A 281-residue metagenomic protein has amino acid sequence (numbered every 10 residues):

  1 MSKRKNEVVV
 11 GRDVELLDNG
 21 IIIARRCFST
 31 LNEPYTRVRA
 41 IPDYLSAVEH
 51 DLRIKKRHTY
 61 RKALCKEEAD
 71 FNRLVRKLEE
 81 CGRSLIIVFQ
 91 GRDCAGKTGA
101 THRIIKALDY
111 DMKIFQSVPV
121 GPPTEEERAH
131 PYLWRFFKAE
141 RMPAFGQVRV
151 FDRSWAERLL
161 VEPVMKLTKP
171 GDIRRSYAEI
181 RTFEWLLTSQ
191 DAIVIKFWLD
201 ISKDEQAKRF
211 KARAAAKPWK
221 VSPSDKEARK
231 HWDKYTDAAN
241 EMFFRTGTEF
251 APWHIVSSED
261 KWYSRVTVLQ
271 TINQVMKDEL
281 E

Functional and structural regions predicted by a protein language model:
S2, P163-E179, L187-D237: A glycine- and Lys/Arg-enriched "phosphate-lid" helix/loop adjacent to the NTP-binding pocket of small-molecule kinases
S2-K66: Charged, amphipathic alpha-helical linker segments immediately N-terminal to NTP-binding catalytic cores
K3-K5, T236-E281: NTP-dependent small-molecule kinase module
K55-A63, M112-Y177: Conserved nucleotide-sensing/catalytic segment adjacent to the nucleotide-binding pocket in NTP-handling enzymes
A69-E79: Pre-Walker A adenine-sensing motif
I87-Q90, A192-E205, P223-E227, T248-S264: Phosphate-binding beta-loop-alpha motif at adenosine-nucleotide cofactor sites
F89-I104: Glycine-rich phosphate-binding P-loop
K97, E126-A129, E157-E162, S202-K211 (+2 more regions): Switch/connector loops and helix/strand junctions flanking conserved nucleotide-binding motifs in nucleotide-processing
